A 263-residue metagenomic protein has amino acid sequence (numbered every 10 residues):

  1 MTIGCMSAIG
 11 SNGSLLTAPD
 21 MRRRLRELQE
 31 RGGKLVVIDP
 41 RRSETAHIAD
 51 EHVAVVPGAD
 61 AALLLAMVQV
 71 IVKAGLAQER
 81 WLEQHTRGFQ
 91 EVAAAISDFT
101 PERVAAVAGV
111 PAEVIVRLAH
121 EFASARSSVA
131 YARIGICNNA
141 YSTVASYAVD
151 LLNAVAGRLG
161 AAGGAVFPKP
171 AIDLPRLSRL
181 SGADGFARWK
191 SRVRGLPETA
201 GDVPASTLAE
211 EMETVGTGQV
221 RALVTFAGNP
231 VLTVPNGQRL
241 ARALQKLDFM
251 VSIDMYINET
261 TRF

Functional and structural regions predicted by a protein language model:
M1-P170, R188, R192-F263: Cofactor-pocket helix-loop regions in the catalytic cores of large enzyme subunits
A49, S178-L180: Short aromatic-enriched loop/helix-cap "lid" or pocket-rim segments at secondary-structure transitions that line
D173-R176: Flexible, small-/acidic-enriched active-site or ligand-binding loops
S181-F186: Surface-exposed loop and adjacent secondary-structure segments within mature catalytic domains
